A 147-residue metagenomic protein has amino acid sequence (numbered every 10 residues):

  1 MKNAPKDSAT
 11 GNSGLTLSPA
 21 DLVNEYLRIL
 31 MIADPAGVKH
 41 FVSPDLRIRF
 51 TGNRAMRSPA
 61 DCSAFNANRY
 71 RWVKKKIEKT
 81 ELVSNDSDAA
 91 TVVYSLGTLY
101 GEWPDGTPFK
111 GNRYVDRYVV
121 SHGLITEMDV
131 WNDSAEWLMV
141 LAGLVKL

Functional and structural regions predicted by a protein language model:
M1-A36, H40-P44, K146-L147: Short, low-complexity N-terminal intrinsically disordered segments enriched in polar/charged residues
K2-D7, E127-L147: Low-complexity, intrinsically disordered terminal/linker segments enriched in charged and Gly/Pro repeats
R28, P35-V93: A solvent-exposed, acidic/Ser-Thr-rich amphipathic alpha-helical stretch
R47, T107, L124-T126: Residue-level signal for well-ordered, solvent-exposed loop/turn and beta-edge residues enriched in charged/polar side
K76-E78, F109-V115: Short, surface-exposed coil-to-beta transition loops
S87-A90, Y118-I125: Short, solvent-exposed coil/turn segments at beta-strand boundaries
Y94-L96, V115-R117: Conserved hydrophobic/aromatic beta-strand scaffold that supports enzyme active sites
L96-E102: Generic short beta-strand segments
